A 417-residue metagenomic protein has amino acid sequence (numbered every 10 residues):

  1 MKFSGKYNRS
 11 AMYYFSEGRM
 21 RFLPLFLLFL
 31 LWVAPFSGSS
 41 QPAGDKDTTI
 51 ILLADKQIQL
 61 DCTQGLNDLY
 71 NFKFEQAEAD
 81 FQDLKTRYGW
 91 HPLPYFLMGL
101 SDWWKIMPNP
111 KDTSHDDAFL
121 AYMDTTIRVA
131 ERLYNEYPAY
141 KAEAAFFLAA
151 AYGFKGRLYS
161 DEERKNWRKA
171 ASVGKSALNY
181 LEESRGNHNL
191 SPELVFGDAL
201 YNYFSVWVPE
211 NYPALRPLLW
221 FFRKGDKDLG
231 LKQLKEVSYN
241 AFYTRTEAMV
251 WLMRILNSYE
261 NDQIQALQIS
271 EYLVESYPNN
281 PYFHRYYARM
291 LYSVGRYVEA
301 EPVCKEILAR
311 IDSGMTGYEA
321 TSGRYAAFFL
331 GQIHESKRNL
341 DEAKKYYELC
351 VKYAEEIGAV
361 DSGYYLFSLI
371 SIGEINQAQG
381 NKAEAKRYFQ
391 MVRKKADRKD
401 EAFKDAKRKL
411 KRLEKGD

Functional and structural regions predicted by a protein language model:
M1-A54: Bacterial Sec-dependent N-terminal signal peptides
A43-T49, A54-L60, D68-A79, M98-P192 (+3 more regions): Short coil/linker segments at helix-helix boundaries
K56, W90, L97, Y140-E143 (+9 more regions): Structural signature of alpha-solenoid helical repeat junctions
F72, K165, G225, E260-N261 (+3 more regions): Residue-level detector of the short coil/turn that links helix A to helix B within each tetratricopeptide repeat
E75, D124, K175, D228 (+4 more regions): Residue register within tetratricopeptide repeats
K85-T86, R128, L178-E182, K232 (+6 more regions): Amphipathic alpha-helical segments of tetratricopeptide repeats
L97-I106, E193-N202, E247-S258, Y318-F329 (+2 more regions): TPR/TPR-like alpha-solenoid helical repeat scaffolds
A248-S258, Y292-Y297, K305, D312 (+2 more regions): Alpha-helical adaptor scaffolds
